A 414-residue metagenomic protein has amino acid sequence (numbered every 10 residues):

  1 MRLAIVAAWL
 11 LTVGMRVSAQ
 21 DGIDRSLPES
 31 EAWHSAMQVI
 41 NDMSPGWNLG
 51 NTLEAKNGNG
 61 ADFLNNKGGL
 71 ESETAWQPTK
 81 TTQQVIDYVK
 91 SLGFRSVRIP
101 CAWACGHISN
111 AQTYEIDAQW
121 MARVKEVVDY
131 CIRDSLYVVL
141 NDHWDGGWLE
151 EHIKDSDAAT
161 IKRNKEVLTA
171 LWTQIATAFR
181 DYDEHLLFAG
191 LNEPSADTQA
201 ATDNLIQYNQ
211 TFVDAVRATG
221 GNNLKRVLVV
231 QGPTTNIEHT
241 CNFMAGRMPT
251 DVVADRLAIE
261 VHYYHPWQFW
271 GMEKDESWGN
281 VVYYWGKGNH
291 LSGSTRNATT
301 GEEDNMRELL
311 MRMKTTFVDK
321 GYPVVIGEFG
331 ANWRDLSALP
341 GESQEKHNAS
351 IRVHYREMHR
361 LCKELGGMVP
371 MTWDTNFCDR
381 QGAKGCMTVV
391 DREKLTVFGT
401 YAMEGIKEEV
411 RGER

Functional and structural regions predicted by a protein language model:
M1-Q20: Bacterial Sec-dependent N-terminal signal peptides
A19-S96: N-terminal carbohydrate-binding accessory modules
I23, K162-E303, E308-N332, E364-L365: Active-site region of glycoside hydrolase catalytic domains
L27-E29, W76-V97, H107, A111-W144 (+3 more regions): An active-site-proximal structural segment forming one wall of the substrate-binding cleft that immediately precedes
S44-N51, R95-C101, Y137-N141, L187-G190 (+4 more regions): Structural recognition of the beta-strand scaffold that forms the well-ordered cores of secreted hydrolase catalytic
G50-T81, N110-I116, S156-R163, Q268-E303 (+1 more regions): Acidic/histidine-rich helix-loop elements that form or flank divalent-metal/phosphate-binding sites at the catalytic
N59-N66, L70, W103-A122, G146-N164 (+3 more regions): Surface-exposed, active-site-proximal loop segments in enzymatic domains
L336-R414: Aromatic-rich peripheral "rim/lid" segments of glycoside hydrolase catalytic domains that contact and position glycan
